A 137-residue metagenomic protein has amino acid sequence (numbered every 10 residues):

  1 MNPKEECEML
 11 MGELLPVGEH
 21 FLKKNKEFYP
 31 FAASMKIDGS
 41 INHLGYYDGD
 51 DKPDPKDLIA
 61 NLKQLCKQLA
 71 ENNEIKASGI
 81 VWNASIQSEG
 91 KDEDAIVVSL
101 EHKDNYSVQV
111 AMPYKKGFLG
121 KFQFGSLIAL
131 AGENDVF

Functional and structural regions predicted by a protein language model:
M1-E5, K52-L65, D104-K115: Short, surface-exposed, charge-dense and proline/glycine-enriched linear segments
M1-I41: Long, hydrophobic N-terminal alpha-helical segment
P16, F21, C66-Q68, I86: Short, flexible coil/linker segments at or flanking structured domains
F28-G39, D54, G79, Q87 (+1 more regions): Short, surface-exposed, charged/polar-biased interaction segments
H43-D48: Extracellular C-terminal loop/segment signatures of secreted glycoproteins
G49-A84: Mature extracytoplasmic domains of secretory-pathway proteins
A70-F137: Low-complexity intrinsically disordered segments
